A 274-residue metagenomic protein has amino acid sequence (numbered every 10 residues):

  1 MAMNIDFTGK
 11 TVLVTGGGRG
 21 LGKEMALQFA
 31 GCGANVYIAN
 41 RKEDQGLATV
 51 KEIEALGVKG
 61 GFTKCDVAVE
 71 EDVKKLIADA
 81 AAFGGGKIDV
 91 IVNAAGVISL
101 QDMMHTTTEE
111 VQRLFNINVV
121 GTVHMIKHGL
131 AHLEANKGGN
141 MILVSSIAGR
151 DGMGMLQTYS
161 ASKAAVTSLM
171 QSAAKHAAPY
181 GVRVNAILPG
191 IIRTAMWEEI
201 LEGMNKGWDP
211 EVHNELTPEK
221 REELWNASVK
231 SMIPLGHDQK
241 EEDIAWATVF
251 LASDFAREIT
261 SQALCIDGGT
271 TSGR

Functional and structural regions predicted by a protein language model:
A2, D151, T248-V249, T260-R274: Short C-terminal tail/terminal secondary-structure segment of NAD(P)H-dependent dehydrogenase/reductase domains
T11, G16-G20: Conserved glycine-rich cofactor-binding loop
V73, D102-M103, E110-F115, V229: Substrate-binding pocket helix/loop in short-chain dehydrogenase/reductase
I126, S162, M170: Active-site helix of classical SDR
A131, K175-H176, R257: Alpha-helical segment proximal to the catalytic Tyr-Lys
S146: Residue(s) in the substrate-gating loop at a strand-loop-helix junction that position the organic substrate next
A178, R183, I259-S261: Short, small/polar-rich loop/turn modules that mediate ligand/substrate recognition or access, typified
